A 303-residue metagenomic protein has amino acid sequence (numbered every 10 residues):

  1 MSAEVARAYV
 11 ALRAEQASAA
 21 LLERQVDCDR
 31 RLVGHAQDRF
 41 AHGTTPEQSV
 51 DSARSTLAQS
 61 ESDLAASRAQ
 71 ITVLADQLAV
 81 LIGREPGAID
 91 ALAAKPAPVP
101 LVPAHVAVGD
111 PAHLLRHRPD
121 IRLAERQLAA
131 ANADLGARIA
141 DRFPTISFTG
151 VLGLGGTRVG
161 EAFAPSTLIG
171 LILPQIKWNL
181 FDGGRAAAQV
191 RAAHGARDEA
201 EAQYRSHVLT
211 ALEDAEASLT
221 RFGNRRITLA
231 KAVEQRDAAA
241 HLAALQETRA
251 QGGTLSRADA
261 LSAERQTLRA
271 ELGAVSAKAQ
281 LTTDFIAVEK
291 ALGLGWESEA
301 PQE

Functional and structural regions predicted by a protein language model:
M1-D110, R221, R225, L245-T248 (+3 more regions): Periplasmic alpha-helical coiled-coil/stalk elements that build and connect Gram-negative outer-membrane
A3-E4, P111, H117-D120, R226 (+1 more regions): Short loop-to-helix capping motifs
P46, A211, S218, G253-R257: Alpha-helical heptad-repeat coiled-coil segments that mediate oligomerization/polymerization in large
E85-P86, V102, A211, G252 (+1 more regions): Acidic, low-complexity, intrinsically disordered peripheral segments
D90-A93, D237-S262, I286-Q302: A glycine-biased, small/acidic residue-tolerant capping/turn segment at secondary-structure junctions
A104-V208, D214, S218-R221: Small/polar-residue-enriched beta-strand and adjacent coil segments characteristic of outer-membrane beta-barrel
L114, F148, I176, A193 (+10 more regions): Hydrophobic, well-ordered secondary-structure elements that form the walls of internal hydrophobic environments
